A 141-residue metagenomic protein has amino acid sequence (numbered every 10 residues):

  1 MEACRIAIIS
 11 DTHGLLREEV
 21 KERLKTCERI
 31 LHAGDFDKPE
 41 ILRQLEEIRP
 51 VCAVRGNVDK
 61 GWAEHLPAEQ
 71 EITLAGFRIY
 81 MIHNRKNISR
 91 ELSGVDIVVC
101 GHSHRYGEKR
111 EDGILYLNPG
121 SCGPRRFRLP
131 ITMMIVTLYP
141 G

Functional and structural regions predicted by a protein language model:
M1-A3, E71-A75, R110-E111, L117-G141: Binuclear metal-dependent phosphoesterase catalytic core
M1-V51, D59-A68, L129-T132, P140: N-terminal active-site segment of His-dependent metallophosphoesterases
I8-S10, R29-D35, C52-G56, Y80-H83 (+2 more regions): Active-site neighborhood of phospho(di)ester-bond hydrolases with catalytic His/Asp-centered motifs
G14, K38, K86, R105 (+1 more regions): Short active-site segment of divalent metal-dependent hydrolases/proteases that encodes the spacing between
L15-E18, A75, N87-G94, R126-L129 (+1 more regions): Binuclear metal-dependent hydrolase catalytic cores centered on His/Asp/Glu-rich metal-binding motifs
K21-E22, R43, E69-E71, S89-R90 (+2 more regions): Short secondary-structure boundary/capping segments
C52-G94: Helix-adjacent hinge/juxtasegments
R85-E111: Non-DNA-binding regulatory cores of transcription-related proteins, predominantly C-terminal effector-binding
